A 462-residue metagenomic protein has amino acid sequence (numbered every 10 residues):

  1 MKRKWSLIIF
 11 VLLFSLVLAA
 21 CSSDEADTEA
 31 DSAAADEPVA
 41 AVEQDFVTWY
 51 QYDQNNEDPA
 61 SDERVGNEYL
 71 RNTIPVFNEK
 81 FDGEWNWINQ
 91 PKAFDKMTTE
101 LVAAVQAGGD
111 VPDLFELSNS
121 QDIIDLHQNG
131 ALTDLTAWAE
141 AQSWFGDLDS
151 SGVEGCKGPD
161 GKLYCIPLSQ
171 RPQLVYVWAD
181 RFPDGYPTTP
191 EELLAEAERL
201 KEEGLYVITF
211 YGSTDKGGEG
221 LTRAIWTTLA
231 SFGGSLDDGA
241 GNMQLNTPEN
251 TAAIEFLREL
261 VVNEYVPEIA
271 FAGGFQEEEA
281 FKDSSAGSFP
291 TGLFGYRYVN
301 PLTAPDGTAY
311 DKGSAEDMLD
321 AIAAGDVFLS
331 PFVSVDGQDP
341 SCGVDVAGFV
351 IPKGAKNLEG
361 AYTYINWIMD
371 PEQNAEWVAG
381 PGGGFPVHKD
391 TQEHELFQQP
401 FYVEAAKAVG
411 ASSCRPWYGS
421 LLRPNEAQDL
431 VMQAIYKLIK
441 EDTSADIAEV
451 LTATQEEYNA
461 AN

Functional and structural regions predicted by a protein language model:
C21-I124, Q128-N129, A141, E376 (+2 more regions): Conserved N-terminal structural module of periplasmic/extracytoplasmic solute-binding proteins
A40-A41, S118-L174, E192-L194, A224 (+1 more regions): Hinge/lid segment of periplasmic solute-binding proteins
E79, N263, A304-G384: Extracytoplasmic/periplasmic substrate-recognition and gating elements
Q90-E100, Q121, P190-L193, I269-K282: Short helix-initiation/N-cap motifs at beta->coil->alpha
T98-D110, N129, R181-F182, E198-R199 (+3 more regions): Short helices/loops that flank or line small-molecule/ion binding pockets
A197, A240-F271: Glycine-centered hinge/linker elements that transmit conformational signals in sensory and ligand-binding systems
A324-P331, V378-Q433, K437: Long, aromatic- and glycine/proline-rich binding clefts that accommodate carbohydrate-like moieties
